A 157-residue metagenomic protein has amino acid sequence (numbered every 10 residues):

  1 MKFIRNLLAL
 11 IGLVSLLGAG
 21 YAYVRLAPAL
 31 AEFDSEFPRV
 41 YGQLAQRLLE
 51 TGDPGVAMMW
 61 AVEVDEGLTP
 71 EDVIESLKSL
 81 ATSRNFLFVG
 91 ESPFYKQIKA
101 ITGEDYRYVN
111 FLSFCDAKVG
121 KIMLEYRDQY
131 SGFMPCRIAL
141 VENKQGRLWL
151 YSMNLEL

Functional and structural regions predicted by a protein language model:
M1-K2: N-terminal Lys/Arg-rich, disordered targeting/topogenic segments
R5-A22: Hydrophobic membrane-insertion alpha-helices, especially the h-region of bacterial N-terminal signal peptides
R5-L7, L49, T69, K78 (+2 more regions): Terminal, compositionally biased segments used for targeting/anchoring and flexible tails
V24-V40: Ser/Thr/Pro/Gly-rich low-complexity linker/stalk segments immediately outside membranes or between
S35, E75-R127, C136: Ser/Thr-rich, low-complexity intrinsically disordered terminal regions
S35-F88, S92: Terminal, regulation- and interaction-focused segments at domain boundaries
S131-G132: Soluble extracytoplasmic domains of inner/organellar membrane proteins
A139-L157: A short, solvent-exposed beta-edge/loop patch
